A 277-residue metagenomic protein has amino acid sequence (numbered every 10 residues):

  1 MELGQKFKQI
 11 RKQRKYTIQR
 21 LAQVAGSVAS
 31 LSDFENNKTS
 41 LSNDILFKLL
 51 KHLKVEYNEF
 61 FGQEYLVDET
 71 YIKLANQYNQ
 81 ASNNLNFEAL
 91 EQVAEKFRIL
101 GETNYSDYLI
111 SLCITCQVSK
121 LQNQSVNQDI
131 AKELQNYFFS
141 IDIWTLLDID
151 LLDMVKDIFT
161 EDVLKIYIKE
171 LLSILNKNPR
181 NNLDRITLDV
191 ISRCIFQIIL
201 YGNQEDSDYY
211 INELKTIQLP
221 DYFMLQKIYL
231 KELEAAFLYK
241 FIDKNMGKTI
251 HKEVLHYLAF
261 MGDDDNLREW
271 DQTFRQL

Functional and structural regions predicted by a protein language model:
M1-Q13: A short, Lys/Arg-rich alpha-helix, primarily the initiator
K15-S32: Short alpha-helical DNA-recognition segment
D44-E59: DNA major-groove recognition helix of helix-turn-helix/homeodomain DNA-binding modules
G62-E88, E95, H256: Short, charged recognition helix plus adjacent turn of helix-turn-helix-like nucleic-acid-binding domains
Y65-Y71, A75, E102-I110, I143-L151 (+3 more regions): Alpha-solenoid helical repeat architecture
A94-I99, E133-F139, L172-P179, I211-P220 (+1 more regions): Amphipathic alpha-helical segments of tetratricopeptide repeats
F97-D206: Mid-protein regulatory/catalytic core that forms ligand/cofactor-binding pockets and protein-protein interaction
F241-L277: C-terminal non-catalytic interaction modules
